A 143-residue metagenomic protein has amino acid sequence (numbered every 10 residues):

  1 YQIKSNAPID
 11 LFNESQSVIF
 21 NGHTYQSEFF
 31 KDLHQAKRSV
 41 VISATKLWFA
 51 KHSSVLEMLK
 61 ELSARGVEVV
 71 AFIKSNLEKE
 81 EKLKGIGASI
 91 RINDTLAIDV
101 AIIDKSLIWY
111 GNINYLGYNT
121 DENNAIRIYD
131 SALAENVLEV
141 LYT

Functional and structural regions predicted by a protein language model:
Y1-T143: PLD/PLD-like phosphodiesterase catalytic module centered on the HKD motif
